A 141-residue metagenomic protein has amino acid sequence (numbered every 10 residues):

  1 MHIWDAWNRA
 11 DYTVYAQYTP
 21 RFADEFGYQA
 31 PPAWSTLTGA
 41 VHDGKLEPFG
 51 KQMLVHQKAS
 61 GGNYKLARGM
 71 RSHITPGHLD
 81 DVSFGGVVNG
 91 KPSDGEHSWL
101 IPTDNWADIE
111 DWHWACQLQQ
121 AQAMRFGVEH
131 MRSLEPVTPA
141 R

Functional and structural regions predicted by a protein language model:
H2-R141: Substrate-binding clefts and catalytic carboxylate motifs of secreted carbohydrate-active enzymes
